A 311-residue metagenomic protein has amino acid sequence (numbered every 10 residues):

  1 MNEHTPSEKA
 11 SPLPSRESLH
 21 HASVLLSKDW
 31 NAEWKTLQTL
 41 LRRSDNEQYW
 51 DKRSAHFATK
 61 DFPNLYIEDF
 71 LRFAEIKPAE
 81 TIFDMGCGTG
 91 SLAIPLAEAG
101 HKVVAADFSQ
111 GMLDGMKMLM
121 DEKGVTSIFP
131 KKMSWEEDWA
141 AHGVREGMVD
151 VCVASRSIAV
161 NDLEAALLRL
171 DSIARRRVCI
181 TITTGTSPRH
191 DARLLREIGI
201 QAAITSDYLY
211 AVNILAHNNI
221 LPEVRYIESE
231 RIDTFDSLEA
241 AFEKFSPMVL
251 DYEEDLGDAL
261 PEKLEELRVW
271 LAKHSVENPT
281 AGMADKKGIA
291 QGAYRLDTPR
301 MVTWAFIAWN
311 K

Functional and structural regions predicted by a protein language model:
N2-K77: Conserved class I S-adenosyl-L-methionine
G86-G90: Class I SAM-dependent methyltransferase "Motif I" SAM/SAH-binding loop
L92-D138: Class I SAM-dependent methyltransferase SAM/SAH-binding core
V149-E164: A short SAM/SAH-binding and catalytic strip from SAM-dependent methyltransferases
E164-C179: A short glycine-rich, Lys/Arg-flanked "PGG" loop and its adjoining helix->strand segment in the class I
R177-A203: Conserved class I S-adenosyl-L-methionine
I204-N219: Short alpha-helix
R225-K311: Conserved Class I S-adenosyl-L-methionine
